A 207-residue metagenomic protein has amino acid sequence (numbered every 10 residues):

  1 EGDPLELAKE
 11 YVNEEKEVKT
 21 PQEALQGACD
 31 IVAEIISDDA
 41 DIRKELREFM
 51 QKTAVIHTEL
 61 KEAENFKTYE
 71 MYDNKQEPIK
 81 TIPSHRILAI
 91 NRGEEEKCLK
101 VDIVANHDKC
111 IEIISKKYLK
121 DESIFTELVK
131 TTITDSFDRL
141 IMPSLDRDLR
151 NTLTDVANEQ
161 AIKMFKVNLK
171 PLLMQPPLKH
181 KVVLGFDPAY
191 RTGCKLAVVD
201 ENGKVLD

Functional and structural regions predicted by a protein language model:
E1-L184, R191-D207: Duplex nucleic acid-engaging cores and interfaces of nucleic-acid transaction enzymes
